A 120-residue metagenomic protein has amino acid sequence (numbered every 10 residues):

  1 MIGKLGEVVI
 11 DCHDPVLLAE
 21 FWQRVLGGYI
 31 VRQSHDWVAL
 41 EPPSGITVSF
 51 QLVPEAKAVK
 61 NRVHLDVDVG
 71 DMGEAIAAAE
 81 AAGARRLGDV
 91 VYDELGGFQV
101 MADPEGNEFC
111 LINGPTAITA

Functional and structural regions predicted by a protein language model:
I2-I10, R32, A39-E41, I46-Q51 (+1 more regions): Vicinal oxygen chelate
L5-E7, K60-H64: Short, solvent-exposed beta-strand edge segments and adjacent coil->beta transition regions
V9-D11, D66-G70: Short hydrophobic/aromatic beta-strand micro-patches that form the beta-sheet surface supporting nucleotide- or nucleic
D14-P15, D71, F98: Residue-level preference for nonpolar/small residues embedded in alpha-helices
D14-Y29, A75-A81: Amphipathic alpha-helical segments
H35, P43-G45, A58-R62: Short connector loops at helix/strand junctions that flank enzyme active sites, especially segments positioning acidic
V53-E55: A charge-rich, low-complexity, intrinsically flexible signal that marks solvent-exposed coils, linkers, repeats
G70-D71, Y92: Short beta->alpha connector loops
